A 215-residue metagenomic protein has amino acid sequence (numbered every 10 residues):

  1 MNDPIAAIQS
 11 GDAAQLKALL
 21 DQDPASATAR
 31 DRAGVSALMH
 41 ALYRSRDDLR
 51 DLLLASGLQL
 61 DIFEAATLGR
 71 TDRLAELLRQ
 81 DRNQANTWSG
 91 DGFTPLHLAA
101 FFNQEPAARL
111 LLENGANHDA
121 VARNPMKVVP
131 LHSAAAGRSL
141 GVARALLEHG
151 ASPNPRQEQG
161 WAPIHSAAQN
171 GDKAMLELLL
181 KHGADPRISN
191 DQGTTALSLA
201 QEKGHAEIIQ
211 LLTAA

Functional and structural regions predicted by a protein language model:
M1-A6, R50-E64, H149, K181-H182 (+2 more regions): Ankyrin-repeat-protein effector appendages
M1-P4, R30-S36, Q59-E64, W88-P95 (+3 more regions): Ankyrin-repeat boundary/"N-cap" motif
M1-Q9, K17, T28, M39 (+5 more regions): Amphipathic alpha-helical repeat scaffolds
A6-G11, H40-R46, E64-R70, L98-Q104 (+3 more regions): Ankyrin repeat A-helix N-terminal signature
A13-L20, R46-L54, R70-L78, Q104-L112 (+3 more regions): Ankyrin repeat structural motif
S26-A27, L60, A85, H118-A120 (+2 more regions): Ankyrin-repeat inter-repeat connecting loop/turn
V121-N124, V128-E148: Alpha-helical adaptor scaffolds
N154-T195, L199: Ankyrin-repeat and related helical/solenoid repeat scaffolds used for protein-protein interactions
